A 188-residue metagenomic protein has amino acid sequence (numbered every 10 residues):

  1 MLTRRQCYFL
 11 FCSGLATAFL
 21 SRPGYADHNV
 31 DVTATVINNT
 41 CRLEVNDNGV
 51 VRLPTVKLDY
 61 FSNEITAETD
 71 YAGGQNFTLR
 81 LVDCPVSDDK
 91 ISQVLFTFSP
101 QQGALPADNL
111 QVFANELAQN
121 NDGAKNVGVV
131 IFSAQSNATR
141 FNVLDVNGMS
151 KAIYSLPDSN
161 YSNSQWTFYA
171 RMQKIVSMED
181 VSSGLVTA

Functional and structural regions predicted by a protein language model:
L2-C7, R22-A188: Mature extracellular/passenger domains of Gram-negative fimbrial/pilin and adhesin proteins
L10-A18: Bacterial N-terminal signal peptides
